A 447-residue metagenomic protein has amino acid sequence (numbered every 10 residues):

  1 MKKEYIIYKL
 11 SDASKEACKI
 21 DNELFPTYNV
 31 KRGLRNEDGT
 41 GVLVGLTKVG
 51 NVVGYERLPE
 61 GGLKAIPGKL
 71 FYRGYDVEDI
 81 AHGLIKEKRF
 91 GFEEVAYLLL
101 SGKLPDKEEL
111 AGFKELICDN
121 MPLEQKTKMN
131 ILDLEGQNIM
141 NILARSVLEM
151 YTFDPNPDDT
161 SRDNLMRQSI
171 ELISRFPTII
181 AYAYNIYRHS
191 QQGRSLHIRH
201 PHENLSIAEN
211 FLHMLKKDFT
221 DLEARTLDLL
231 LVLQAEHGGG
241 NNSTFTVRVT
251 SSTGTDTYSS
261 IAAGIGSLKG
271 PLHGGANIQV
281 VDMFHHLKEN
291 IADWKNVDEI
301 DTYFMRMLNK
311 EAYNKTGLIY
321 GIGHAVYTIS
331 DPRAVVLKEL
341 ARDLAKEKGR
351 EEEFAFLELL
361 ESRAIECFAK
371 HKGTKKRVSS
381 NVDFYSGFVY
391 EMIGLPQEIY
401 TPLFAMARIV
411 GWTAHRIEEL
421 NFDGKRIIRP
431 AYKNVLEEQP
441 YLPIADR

Functional and structural regions predicted by a protein language model:
M1-R447: Non-transmembrane, aqueous-exposed alpha-helical and coiled segments at domain scale
